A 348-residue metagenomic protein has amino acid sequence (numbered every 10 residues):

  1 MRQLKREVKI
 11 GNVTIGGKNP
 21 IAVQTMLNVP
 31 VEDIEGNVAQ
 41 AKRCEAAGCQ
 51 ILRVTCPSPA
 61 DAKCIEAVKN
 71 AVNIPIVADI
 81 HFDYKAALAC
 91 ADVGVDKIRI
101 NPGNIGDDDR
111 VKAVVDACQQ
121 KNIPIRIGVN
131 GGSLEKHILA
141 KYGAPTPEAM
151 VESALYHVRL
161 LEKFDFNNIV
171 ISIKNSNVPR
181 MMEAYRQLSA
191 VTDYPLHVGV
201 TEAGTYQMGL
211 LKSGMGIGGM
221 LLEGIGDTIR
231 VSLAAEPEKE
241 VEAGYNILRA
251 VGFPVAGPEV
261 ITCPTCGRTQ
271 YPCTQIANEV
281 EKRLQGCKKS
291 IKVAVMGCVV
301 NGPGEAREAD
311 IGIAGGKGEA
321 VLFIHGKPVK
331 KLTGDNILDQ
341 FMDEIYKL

Functional and structural regions predicted by a protein language model:
M1-M26, Q119, K282: N-terminal amphipathic alpha-helix/helix-capping segment at the start of soluble metabolic enzymes
K18-G36, T55-P57, I74-F82, I138-V151 (+1 more regions): Active-site mouth loops of central-metabolism enzymes
I21-L27, L52-V54, I76-I80, I98-I100 (+6 more regions): Hydrophobic faces of well-ordered beta-strands that scaffold small-molecule active sites in alpha/beta enzyme cores
I34, E45-K69, R99-D107, I169-V178: Glycine-rich, proline-tolerant flexible connector loops at the mouths of alpha/beta enzymes
P59-I80, A113-I125, Y185-L196, V280-K282: Alpha-helix-loop-beta-strand connector modules within alpha/beta enzyme cores
A71-I74, D92-I98, Q119-N122, S189-P195 (+3 more regions): Glycine-enriched alpha-helix->loop->beta-strand junction motifs that scaffold or abut catalytic
K85-R126: Hydrophobic or amphipathic alpha-helical targeting/insertion segments
N130-S133, I138-Q285: Catalytic alpha/beta core domains of metabolic enzymes, predominantly
